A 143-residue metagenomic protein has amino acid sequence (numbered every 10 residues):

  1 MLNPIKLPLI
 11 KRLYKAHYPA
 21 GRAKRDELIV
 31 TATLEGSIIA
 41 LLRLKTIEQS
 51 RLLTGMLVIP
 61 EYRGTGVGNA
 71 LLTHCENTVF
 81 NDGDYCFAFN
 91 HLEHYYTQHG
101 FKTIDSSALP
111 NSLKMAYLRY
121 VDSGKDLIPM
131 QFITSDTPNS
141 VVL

Functional and structural regions predicted by a protein language model:
M1-K24, L28-T33, L127-L143: Short amphipathic alpha-helix that is part of the acyltransferase structural core
T31, S37-K45, S50-L57: Conserved beta-strand in the GNAT
Q49, V58-I59, R63, H91 (+1 more regions): Residue-level signature for short turns and capping positions that connect secondary-structure elements
V58, G64-N77: Conserved acetyl-CoA-binding loop-helix of GNAT-fold acetyltransferases
N77-H91: Conserved GNAT acetyl-CoA-binding A-motif
N90-S123: Conserved active-site alpha-helix within GNAT-family acetyltransferase domains
